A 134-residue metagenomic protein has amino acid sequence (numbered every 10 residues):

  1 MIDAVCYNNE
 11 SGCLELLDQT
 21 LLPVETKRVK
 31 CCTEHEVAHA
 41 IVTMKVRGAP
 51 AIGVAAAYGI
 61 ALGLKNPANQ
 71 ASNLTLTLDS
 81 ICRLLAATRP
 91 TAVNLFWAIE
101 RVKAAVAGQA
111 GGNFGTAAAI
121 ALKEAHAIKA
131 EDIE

Functional and structural regions predicted by a protein language model:
D3-G112: Long amphipathic alpha-helical segments
A98-E134: Small/polar-residue-rich loop-to-helix segments that shape phosphate-bearing ligand pockets
